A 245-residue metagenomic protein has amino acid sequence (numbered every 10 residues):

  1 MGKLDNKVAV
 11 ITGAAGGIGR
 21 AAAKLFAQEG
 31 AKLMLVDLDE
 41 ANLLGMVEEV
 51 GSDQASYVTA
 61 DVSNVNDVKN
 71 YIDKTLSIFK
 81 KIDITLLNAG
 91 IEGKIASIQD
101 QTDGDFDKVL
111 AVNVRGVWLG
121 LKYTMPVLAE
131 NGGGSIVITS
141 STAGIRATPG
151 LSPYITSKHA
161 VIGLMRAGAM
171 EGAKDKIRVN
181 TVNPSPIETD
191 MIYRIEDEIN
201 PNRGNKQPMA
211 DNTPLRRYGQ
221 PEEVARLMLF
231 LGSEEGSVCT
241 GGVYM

Functional and structural regions predicted by a protein language model:
K3-L33: Canonical Rossmann dinucleotide-binding motif of NAD(H)/NADP(H)-dependent dehydrogenases/reductases, specifically
A96-I98, T102-D107, M209: Substrate-binding pocket helix/loop in short-chain dehydrogenase/reductase
L121, R217-M245: C-terminal substrate-recognition "lid" of short-chain dehydrogenase/reductases
L121, S157, M165: Active-site helix of classical SDR
P126, M170-K174, S237: Alpha-helical segment proximal to the catalytic Tyr-Lys
G133, A173, R178, C239-G241: Short, small/polar-rich loop/turn modules that mediate ligand/substrate recognition or access, typified
S141: Residue(s) in the substrate-gating loop at a strand-loop-helix junction that position the organic substrate next
